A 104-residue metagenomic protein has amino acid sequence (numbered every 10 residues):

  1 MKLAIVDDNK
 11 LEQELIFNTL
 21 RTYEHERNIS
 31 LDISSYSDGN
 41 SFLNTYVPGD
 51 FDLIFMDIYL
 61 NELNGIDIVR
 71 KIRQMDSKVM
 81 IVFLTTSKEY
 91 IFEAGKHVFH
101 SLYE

Functional and structural regions predicted by a protein language model:
N9-S34: Two-component/phosphorelay signaling modules centered on CheY-like receiver
S35-L53: Acidic, metal-coordinating helix/loop segments flanking the phosphotransfer/catalytic sites of two-component signaling
D38, N64-D67: Acidic catalytic/metal-coordinating carboxylates
D57-I58: Active-site residues of response regulator receiver
N61: The feature encodes the CheY-like receiver
I66-S77: Short amphipathic alpha-helix used as the core "switch/output" element in two-component signaling
D67, K88-Y103: Alpha4 helix (beta4-alpha4-beta5 surface) of REC/receiver domains from two-component response regulators
K78-K88: A short, hydrophobic beta-strand element within the central beta-sheet of small alpha/beta folds
